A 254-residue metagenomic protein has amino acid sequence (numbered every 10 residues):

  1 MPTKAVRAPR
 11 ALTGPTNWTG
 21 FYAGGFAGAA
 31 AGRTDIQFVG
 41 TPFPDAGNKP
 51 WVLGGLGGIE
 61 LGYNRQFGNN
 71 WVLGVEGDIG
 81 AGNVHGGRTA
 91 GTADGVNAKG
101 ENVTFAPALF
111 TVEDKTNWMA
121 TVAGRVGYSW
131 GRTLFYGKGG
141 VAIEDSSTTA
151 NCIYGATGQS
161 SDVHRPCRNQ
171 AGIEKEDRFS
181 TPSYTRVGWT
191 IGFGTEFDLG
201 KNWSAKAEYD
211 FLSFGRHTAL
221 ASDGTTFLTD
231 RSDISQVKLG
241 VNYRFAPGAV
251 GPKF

Functional and structural regions predicted by a protein language model:
M1-F254: Gram-negative outer-membrane beta-barrel domains
